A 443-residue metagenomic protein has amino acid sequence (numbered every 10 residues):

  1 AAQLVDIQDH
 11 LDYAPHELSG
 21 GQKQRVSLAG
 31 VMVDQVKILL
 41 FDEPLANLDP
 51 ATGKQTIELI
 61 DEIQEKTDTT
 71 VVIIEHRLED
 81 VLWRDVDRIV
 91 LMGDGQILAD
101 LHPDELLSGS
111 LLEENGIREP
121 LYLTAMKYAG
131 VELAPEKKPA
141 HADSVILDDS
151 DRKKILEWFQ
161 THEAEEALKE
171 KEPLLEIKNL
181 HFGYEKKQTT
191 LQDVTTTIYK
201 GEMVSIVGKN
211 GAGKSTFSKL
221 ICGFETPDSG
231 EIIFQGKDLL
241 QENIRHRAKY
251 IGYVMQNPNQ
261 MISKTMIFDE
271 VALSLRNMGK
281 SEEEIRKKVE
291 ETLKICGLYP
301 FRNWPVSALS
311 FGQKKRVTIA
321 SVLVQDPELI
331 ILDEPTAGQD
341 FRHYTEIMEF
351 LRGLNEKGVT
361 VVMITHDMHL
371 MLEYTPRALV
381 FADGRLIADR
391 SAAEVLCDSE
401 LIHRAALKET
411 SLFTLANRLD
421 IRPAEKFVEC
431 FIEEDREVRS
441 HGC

Functional and structural regions predicted by a protein language model:
A2-H10, E283-F301: Conserved ABC ATPase "signature" region
A14-L18, Q22, P305-L309: Conserved ABC ATPase signature
L39-D42, I330-D333: Catalytic Walker B motif of ABC-type/P-loop ATPase nucleotide-binding domains
Q96-Y122, R385-L412: Conserved beta-strand-loop-alpha-helix hinge in the C-terminal portion of ABC ATPase nucleotide-binding domains
V207-K209: The feature captures the beta-strand-to-loop junction immediately N-terminal to the Walker
C222: Helix-to-loop junction immediately C-terminal to a conserved catalytic motif
G230-D238, R247: Conserved ABC transporter NBD signature motif
